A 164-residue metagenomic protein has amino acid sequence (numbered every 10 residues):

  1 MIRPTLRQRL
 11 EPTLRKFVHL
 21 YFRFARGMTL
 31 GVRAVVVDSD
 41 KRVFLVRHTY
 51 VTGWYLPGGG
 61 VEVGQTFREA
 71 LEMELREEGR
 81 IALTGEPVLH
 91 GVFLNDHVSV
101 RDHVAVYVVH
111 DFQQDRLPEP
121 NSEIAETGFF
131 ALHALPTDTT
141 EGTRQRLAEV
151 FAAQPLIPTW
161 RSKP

Functional and structural regions predicted by a protein language model:
M1-R33: Acidic, metal-coordinating catalytic segment for phosphate/diphosphate chemistry, firing primarily on the Nudix
L30-V32, K41, H103-A105, A125: Change "...and in nucleic-acid phosphodiester-cleaving endonucleases..." to "...and in nucleic-acid processing enzymes
V36, V106-H110, G128-F129: Short, well-ordered beta-strand micro-motif
D38-I81: Conserved Nudix-box catalytic region and its N-terminal flanking loop in Nudix hydrolases and closely related
G53, S122-P164: Nudix hydrolase/Nudix homology domain
A82-G91: A short coil-to-beta-strand element that immediately follows conserved catalytic motifs
F93-R116, T143, V150-Q154: Active-site-adjacent beta-strand/loop module that shapes the phosphate/pyrophosphate-binding cleft
